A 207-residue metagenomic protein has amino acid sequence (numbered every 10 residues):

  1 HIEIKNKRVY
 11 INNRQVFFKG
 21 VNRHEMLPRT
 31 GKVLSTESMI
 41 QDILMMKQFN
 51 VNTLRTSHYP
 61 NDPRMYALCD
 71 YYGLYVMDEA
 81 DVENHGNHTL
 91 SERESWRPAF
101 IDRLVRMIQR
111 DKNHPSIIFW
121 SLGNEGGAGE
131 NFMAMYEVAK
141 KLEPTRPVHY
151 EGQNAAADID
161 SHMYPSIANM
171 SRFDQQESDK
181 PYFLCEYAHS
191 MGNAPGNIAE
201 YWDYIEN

Functional and structural regions predicted by a protein language model:
H1-Q48, A67: N-terminal carbohydrate-binding accessory modules
I43-M45, T53-N207: Substrate-binding/catalytic cleft of secreted carbohydrate-active enzymes, primarily glycoside hydrolases
